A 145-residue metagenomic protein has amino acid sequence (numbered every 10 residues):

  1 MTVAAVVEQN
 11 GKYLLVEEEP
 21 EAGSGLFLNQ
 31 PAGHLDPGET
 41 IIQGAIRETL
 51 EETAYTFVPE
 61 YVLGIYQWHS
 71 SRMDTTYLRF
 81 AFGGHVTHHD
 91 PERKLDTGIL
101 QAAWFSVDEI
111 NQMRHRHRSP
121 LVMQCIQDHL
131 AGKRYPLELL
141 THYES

Functional and structural regions predicted by a protein language model:
M1, L78-F80, G98: Residues that flank catalytic or metal-binding motifs in active/ligand-binding sites
M1-L14, P31: Conserved N-terminal beta-strand and adjoining loop/helix that marks the start of the Nudix/MutT-like hydrolase domain
E8-Y13, E21-A22, D36-P37, W68 (+1 more regions): Short, charged/polar surface micro-motifs in flexible loops or helix N-caps
Y13, E60, Y77-A81: Structural motif
A22-Q30: Short glycine/proline- and charge-enriched loop/turn segments that cap or connect secondary-structure elements
G25-L26, T97-S145: Nudix hydrolase/Nudix homology domain
Q30-L63, F82: The catalytic Nudix box helix
Q67-P91, A103, C125-L130: Active-site-adjacent beta-strand/loop module that shapes the phosphate/pyrophosphate-binding cleft
